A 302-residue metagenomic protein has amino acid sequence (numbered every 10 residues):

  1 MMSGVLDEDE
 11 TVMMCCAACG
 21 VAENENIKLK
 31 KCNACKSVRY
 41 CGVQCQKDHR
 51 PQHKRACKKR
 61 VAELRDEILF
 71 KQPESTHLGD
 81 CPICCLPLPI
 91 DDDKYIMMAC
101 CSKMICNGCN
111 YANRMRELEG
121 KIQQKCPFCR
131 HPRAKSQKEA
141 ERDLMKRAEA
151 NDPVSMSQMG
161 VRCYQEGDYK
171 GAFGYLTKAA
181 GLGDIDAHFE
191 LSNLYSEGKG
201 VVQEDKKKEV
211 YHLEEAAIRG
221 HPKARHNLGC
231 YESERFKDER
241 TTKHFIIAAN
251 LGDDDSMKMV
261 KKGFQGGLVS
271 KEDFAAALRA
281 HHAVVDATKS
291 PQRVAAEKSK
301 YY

Functional and structural regions predicted by a protein language model:
C16-C19, C32, C81-C84, M97-M98 (+2 more regions): Short cysteine-rich clusters marking metal-coordination/redox-active sites
E23-V38, K47-P51, L88-C101: Canonical RING-type zinc finger of E3 ubiquitin-protein ligases
K36-A56, C100, M104-I122: Cys/His-coordinated zinc-finger cores
C101-S102, E149-P153, C163, G167 (+8 more regions): Short helix-capping/linker turns of helical repeat alpha-solenoids
D238-M257, K261-S290: TPR/TPR-like (Sel1-like) alpha-helical repeat modules
